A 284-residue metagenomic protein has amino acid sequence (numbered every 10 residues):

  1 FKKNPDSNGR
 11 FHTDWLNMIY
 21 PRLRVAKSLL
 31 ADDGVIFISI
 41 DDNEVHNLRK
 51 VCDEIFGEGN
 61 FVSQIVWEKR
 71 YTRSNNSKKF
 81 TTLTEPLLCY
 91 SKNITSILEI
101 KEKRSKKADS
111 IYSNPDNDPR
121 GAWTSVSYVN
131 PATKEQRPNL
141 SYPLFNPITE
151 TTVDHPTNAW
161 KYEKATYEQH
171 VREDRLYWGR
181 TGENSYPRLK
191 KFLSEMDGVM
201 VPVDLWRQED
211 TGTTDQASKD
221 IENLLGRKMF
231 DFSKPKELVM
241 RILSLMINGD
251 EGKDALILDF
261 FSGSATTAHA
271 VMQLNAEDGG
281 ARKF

Functional and structural regions predicted by a protein language model:
F1-L256: Class I S-adenosyl-L-methionine
N248, Q273-E277: Secondary-structure boundary motif
K253-L274: A phosphate-binding catalytic loop at a beta-strand-loop-alpha-helix junction that coordinates phosphoryl groups
E277-F284: Class I S-adenosyl-L-methionine-dependent methyltransferase module
